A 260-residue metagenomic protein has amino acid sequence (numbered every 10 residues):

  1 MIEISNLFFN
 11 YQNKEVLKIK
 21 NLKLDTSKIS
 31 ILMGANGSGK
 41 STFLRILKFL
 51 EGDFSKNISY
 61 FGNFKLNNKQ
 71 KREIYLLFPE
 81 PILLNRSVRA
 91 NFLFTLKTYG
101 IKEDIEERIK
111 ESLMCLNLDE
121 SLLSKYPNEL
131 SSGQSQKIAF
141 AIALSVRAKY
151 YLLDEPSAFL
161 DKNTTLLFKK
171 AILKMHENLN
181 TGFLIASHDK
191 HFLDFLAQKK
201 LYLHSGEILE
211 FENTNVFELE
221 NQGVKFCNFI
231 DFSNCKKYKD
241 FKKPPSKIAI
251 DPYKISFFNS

Functional and structural regions predicted by a protein language model:
K48: Helix-to-loop junction immediately C-terminal to a conserved catalytic motif
E80-A90, G100: Conserved catalytic motifs of ABC-family nucleotide-binding domains
D104-S121: Conserved ABC ATPase "signature" region
Y126-L130, Q134: Conserved ABC ATPase signature
F140, L144: Hydrophobic anchor residue at the start of the ABC signature
V146-A148: Conserved signature/switch motifs of ABC ATPase nucleotide-binding domains
Y151-E155: Catalytic Walker B motif of ABC-type/P-loop ATPase nucleotide-binding domains
A186-H188: H-loop/switch region of ABC-family ATPase nucleotide-binding domains
